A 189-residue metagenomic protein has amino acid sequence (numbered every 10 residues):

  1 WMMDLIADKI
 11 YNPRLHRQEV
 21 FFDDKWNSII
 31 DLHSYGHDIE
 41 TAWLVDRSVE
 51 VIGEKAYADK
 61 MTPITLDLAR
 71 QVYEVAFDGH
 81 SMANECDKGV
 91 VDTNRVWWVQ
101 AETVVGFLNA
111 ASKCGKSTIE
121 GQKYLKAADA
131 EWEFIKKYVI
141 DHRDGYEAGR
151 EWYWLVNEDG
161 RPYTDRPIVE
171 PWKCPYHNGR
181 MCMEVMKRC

Functional and structural regions predicted by a protein language model:
W1-C189: Glycan-recognition and catalytic cores of secretory/periplasmic carbohydrate-active enzymes
